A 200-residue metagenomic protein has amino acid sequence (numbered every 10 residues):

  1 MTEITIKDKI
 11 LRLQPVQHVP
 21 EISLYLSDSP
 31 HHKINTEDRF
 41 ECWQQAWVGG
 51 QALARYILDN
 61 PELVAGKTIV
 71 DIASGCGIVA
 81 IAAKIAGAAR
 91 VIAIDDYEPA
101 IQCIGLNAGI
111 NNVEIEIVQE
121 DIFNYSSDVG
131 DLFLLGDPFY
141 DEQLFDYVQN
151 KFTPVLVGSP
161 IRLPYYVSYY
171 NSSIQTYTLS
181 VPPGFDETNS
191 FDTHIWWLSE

Functional and structural regions predicted by a protein language model:
M1-E200: S-adenosylmethionine-dependent methyltransferases
